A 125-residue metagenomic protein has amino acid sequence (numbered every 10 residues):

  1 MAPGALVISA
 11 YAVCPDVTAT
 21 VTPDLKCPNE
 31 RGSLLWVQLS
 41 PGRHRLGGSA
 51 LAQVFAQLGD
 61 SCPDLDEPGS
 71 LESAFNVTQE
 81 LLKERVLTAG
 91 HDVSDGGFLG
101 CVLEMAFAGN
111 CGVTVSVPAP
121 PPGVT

Functional and structural regions predicted by a protein language model:
M1, A19, P41-H44, D64-L71 (+1 more regions): Hydrophobic alpha-helical scaffolding
M1-H44, V115-T125: Phosphate/diphosphate-binding loops
M1-S9, L58-P63, F75-T125: Glycine-/charge-enriched secondary-structure boundary and capping motifs
V21-K26, L46-A52, G90-V93, V102-E104: Composition- and surface-driven signal marking solvent-exposed, interaction-prone regions in large proteins
L25-L39, R45-P68: Flexible beta->alpha loop and helix N-cap segments adjacent to enzyme active/binding sites
